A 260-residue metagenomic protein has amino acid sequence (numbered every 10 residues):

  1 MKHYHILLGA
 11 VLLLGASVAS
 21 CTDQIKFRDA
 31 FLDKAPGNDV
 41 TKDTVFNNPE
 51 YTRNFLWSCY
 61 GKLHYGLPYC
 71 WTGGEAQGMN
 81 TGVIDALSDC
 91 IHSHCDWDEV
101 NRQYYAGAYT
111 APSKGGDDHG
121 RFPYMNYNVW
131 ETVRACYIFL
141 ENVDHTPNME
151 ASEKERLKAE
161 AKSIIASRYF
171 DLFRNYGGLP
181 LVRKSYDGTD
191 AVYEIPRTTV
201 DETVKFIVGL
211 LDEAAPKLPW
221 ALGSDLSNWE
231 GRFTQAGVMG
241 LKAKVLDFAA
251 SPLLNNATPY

Functional and structural regions predicted by a protein language model:
K2-A19: Sec-dependent bacterial lipoprotein signal peptides
S17-F46, I207, A243, T258: Bacterial Sec-dependent N-terminal signal peptides
T41, N48-R53, W57, G61-W71 (+3 more regions): Conserved, well-structured interaction surfaces
W71-E75, M79-G82, G178-P180, A257: Outer-membrane beta-barrel and related beta-rich outer-membrane complex signature in Gram-negative bacteria
F173-R174, P180, L222, F248-A257: Short coil/turn linking the two alpha-helices of tandem helical-hairpin repeats
S185-Y186, R197, L253-Y260: Acidic, serine/threonine/proline-rich low-complexity intrinsically disordered regions
E230-A243: Amphipathic alpha-helical protein-interaction segments enriched in hydrophobic
